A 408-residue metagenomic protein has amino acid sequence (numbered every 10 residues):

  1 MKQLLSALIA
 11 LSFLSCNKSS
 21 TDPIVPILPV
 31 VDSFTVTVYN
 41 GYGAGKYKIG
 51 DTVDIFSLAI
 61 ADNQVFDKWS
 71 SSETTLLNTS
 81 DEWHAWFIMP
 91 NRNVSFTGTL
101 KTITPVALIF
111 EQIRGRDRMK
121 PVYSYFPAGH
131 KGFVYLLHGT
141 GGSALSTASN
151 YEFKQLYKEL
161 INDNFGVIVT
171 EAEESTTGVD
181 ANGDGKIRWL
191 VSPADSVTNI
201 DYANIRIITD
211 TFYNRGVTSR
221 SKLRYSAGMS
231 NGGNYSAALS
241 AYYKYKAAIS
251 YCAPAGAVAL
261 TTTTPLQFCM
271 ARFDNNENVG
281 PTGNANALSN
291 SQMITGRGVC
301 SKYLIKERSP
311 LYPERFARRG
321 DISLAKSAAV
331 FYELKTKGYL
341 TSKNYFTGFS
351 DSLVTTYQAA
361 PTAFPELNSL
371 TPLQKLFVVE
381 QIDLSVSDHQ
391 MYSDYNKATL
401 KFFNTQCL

Functional and structural regions predicted by a protein language model:
F13-T37, G98-L108: Bacterial Sec-dependent N-terminal signal peptides
D54-D81: Surface-exposed interfaces of beta-sheet-rich extracellular modules
T99-G129: N-terminal cap/lid segment of alpha/beta-hydrolase-fold proteins
H130-T140: Short beta-strand element of the alpha/beta-hydrolase
D180-V217: Alpha/beta-hydrolase active-site loop
R215-T264: Primarily recognizes the serine-hydrolase "nucleophile elbow" in alpha/beta-hydrolase and SGNH/GDSL folds
K246-S342: The feature captures the conserved acid-bearing segment of alpha/beta-hydrolase catalytic domains
R297-S301, I305-L408: Alpha/beta-hydrolase-fold serine-hydrolase catalytic core, especially in secreted/extracellular enzymes
